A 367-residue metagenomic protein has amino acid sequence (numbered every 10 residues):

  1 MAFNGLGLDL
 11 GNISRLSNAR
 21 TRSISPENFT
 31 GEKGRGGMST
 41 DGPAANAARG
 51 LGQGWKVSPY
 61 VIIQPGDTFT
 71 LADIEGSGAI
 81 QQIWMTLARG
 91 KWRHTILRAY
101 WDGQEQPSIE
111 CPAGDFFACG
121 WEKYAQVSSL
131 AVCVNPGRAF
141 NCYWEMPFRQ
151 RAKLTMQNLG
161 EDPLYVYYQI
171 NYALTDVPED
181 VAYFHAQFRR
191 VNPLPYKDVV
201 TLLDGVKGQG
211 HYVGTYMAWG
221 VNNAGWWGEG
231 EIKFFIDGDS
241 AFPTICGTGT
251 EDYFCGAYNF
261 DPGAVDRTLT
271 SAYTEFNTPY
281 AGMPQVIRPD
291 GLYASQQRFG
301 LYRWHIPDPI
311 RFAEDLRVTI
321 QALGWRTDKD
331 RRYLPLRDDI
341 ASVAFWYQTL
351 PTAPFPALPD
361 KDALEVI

Functional and structural regions predicted by a protein language model:
M1-I367: Beta-strand-centric surfaces of beta-sandwich/beta-rich domains
